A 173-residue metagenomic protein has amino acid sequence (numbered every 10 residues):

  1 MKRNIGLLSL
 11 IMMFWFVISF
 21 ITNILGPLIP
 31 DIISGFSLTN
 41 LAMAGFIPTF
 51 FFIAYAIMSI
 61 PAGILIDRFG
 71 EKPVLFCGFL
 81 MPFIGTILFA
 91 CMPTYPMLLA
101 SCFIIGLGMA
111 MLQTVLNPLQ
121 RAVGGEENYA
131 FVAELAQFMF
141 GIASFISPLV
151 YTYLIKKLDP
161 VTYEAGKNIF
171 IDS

Functional and structural regions predicted by a protein language model:
G6-L38, N117, S147, Y151: Extracytoplasmic
F46-I64: Central cavity-lining transmembrane alpha-helices of secondary-active solute carriers, predominantly the Major
G70, C91-P96: Helix-breaking motifs and short loop linkers at transmembrane-helix boundaries and internal kinks in secondary membrane
L80-P93: C-terminal ends and interior cores of transmembrane alpha-helices in multi-pass membrane transporters/permeases
M111-G125: Intracellular juxtamembrane helix-capping segments at the cytosolic ends of symmetry-related transmembrane helices
A130-I155: Glycine-rich segments within core transmembrane alpha-helices of 12-TM secondary carriers
